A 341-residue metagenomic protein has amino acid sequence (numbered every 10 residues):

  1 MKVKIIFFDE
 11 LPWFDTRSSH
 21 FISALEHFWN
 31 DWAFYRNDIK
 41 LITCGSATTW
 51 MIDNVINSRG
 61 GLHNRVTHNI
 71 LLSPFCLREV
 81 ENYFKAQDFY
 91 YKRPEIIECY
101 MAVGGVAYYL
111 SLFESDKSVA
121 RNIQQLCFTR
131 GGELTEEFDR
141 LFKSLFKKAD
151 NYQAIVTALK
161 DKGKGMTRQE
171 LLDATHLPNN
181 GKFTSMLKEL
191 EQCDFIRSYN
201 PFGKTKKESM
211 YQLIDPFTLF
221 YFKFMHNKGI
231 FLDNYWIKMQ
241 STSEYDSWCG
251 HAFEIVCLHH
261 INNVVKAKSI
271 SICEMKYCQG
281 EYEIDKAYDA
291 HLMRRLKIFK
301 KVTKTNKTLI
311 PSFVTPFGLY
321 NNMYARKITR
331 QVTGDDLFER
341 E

Functional and structural regions predicted by a protein language model:
M1-S243, P311: Phosphate-binding site recognition
F202, S209, I214-E341: A cross-kingdom feature that marks ATP-driven nucleic-acid transaction machinery
